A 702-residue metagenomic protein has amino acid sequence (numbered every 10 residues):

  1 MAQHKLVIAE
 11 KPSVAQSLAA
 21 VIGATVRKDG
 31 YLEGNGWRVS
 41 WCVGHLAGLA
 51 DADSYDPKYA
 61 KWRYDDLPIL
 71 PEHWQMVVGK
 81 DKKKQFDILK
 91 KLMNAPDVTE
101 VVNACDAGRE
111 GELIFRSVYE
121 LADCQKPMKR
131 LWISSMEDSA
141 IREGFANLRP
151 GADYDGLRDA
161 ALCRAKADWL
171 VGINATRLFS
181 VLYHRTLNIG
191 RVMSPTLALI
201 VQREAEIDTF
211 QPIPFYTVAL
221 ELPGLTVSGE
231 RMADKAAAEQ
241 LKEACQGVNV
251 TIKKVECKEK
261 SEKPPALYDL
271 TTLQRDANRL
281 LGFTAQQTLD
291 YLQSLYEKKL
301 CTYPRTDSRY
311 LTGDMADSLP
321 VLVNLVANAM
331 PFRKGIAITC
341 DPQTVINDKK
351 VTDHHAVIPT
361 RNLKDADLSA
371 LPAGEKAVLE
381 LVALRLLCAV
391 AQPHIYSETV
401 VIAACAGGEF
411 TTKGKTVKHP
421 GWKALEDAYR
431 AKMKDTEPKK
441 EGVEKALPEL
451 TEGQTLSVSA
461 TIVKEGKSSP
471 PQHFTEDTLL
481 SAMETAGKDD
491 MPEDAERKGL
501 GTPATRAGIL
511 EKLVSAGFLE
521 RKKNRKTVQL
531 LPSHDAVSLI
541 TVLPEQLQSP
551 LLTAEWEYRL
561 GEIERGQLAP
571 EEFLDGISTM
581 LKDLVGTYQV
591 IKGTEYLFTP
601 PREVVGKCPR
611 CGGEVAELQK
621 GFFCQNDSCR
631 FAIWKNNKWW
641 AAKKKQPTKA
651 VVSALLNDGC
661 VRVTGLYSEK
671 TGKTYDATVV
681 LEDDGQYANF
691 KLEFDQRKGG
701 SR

Functional and structural regions predicted by a protein language model:
M1-A165, W169, P470: Intrinsically disordered, low-complexity regulatory segments
A2-L6, K82, M93, T99 (+6 more regions): Basic, low-complexity terminal or inter-domain segments flanking catalytic cores
Q3-L6, A104-A107, H184-T186, C257-A266 (+3 more regions): Conserved short loop/turn motifs at secondary-structure junctions
P12-A19, G36-V39, V43, G79-K90 (+19 more regions): Amphipathic alpha-helical transducer elements in NTP-driven molecular machines
V26-Y31, G151-G156, R177-V181, A205-F210 (+3 more regions): Active-site phosphate-binding and catalytic loops of NTP-dependent enzymes
P96, D138-L222, C257-S261: C-terminal or mid-to-C-terminal helical accessory/interaction module adjacent to the motor/catalytic core
A236-Y268, Q274: Metal- or metallocofactor-binding catalytic centers and their adjacent structured scaffolds across diverse enzyme
